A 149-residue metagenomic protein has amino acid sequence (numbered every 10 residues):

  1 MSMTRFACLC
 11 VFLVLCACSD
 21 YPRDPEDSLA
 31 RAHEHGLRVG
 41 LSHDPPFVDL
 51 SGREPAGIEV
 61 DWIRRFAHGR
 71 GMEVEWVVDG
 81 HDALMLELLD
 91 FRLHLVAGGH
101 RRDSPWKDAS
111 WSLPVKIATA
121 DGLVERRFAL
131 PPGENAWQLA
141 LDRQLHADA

Functional and structural regions predicted by a protein language model:
M1-C8: Bacterial N-terminal signal peptides that target proteins for export
A7, G52, L130: Generic anion/oxyanion-binding catalytic loop in active/binding sites
V14-A17: C-terminal motif of bacterial Sec signal peptides marking the signal peptidase cleavage site
S19, V60-R70, G122-A149: Extended ligand-binding regions for polar small-molecule ligands
Y21-P25, A30, V77-N135: Acidic, polar ligand-binding/catalytic clefts
D24-G99: Extracytoplasmic small-molecule ligand-binding "clamshell" domains of the periplasmic binding protein/Venus flytrap
D49-S51, P105-D108, A140: Short glycine-/acidic-enriched loop or helix-start segments at secondary-structure transitions that form or flank
